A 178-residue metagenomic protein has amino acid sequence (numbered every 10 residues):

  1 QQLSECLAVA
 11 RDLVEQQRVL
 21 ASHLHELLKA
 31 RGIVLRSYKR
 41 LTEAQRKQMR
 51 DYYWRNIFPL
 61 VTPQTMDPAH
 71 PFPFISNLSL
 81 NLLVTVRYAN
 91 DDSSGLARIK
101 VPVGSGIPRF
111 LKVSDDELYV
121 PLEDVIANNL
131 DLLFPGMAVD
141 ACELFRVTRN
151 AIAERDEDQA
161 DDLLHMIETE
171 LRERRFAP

Functional and structural regions predicted by a protein language model:
Q1-P178: N-terminal non-catalytic structural scaffold regions of very large proteins
